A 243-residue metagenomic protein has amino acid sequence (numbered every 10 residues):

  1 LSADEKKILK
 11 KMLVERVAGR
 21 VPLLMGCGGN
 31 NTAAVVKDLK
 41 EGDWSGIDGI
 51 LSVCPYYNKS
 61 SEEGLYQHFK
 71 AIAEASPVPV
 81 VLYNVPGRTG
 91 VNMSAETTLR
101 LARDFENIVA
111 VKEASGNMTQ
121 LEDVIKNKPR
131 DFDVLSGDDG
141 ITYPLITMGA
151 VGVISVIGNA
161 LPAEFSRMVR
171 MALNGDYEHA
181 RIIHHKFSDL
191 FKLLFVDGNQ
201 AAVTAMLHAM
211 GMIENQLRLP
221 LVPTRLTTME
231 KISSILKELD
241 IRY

Functional and structural regions predicted by a protein language model:
L1-G90, R100: Active-site beta->alpha loop and helix N-cap motifs at the rims of alpha/beta catalytic domains
E5-I8, M12, K37, A71 (+5 more regions): A non-catalytic, amphipathic alpha-helix used as a structural packing/dimerization or gating element in enzyme scaffolds
K6, K10, V35, T98 (+5 more regions): A general structural signal for well-ordered alpha-helical segments in protein cores
L13, G42, I72, V111 (+4 more regions): Conserved, mostly hydrophobic/aromatic
E74-A75, R88-F195: Catalytic alpha/beta core domains of metabolic enzymes, predominantly
N84-V85, N107-I108, R218-L219: Glycine-rich phosphate-binding "P-loop"
T147-G149, S188-V222: Conserved short secondary-structure transition element at the edge of the structured enzyme core that lines
M212-Y243: Flexible C-terminal active-site loop/helix
